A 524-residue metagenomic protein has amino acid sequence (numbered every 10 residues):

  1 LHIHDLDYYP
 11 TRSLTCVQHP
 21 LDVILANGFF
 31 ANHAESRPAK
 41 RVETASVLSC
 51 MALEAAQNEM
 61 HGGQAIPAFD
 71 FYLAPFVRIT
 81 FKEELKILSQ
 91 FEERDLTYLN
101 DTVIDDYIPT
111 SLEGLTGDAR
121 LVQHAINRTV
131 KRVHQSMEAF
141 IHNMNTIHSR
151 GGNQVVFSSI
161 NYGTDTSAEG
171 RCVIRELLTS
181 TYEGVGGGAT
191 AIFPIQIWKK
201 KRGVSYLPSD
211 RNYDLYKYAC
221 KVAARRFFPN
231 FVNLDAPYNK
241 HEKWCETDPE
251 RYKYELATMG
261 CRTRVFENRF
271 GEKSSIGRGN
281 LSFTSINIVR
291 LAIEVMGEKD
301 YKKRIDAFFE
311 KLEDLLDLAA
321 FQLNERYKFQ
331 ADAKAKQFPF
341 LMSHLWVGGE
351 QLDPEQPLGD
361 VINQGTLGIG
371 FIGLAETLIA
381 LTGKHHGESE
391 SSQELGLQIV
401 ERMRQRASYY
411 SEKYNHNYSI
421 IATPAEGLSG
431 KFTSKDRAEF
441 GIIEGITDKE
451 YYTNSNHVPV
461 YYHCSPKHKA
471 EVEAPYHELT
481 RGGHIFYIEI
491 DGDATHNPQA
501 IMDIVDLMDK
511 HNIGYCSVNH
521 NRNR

Functional and structural regions predicted by a protein language model:
L1-Q364, K384-H385, S389-R524: Conserved catalytic cores of very large enzyme subunits
L367-A380, E401: Contiguous, well-ordered alpha-helical segments that form the cores/surfaces of helical PPI scaffolds
